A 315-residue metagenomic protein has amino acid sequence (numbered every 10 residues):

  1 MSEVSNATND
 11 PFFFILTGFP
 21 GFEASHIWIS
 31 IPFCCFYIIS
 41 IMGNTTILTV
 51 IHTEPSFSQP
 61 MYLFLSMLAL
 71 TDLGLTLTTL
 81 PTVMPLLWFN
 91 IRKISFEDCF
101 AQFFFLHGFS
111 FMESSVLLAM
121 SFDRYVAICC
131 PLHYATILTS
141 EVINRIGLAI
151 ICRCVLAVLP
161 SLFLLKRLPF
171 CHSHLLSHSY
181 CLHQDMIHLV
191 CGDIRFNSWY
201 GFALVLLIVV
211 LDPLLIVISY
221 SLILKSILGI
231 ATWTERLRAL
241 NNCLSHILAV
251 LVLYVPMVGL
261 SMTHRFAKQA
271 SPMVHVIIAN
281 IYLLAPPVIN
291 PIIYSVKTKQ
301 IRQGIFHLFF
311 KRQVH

Functional and structural regions predicted by a protein language model:
M1-H315: Transmembrane helical core of 7TM receptor-like proteins
